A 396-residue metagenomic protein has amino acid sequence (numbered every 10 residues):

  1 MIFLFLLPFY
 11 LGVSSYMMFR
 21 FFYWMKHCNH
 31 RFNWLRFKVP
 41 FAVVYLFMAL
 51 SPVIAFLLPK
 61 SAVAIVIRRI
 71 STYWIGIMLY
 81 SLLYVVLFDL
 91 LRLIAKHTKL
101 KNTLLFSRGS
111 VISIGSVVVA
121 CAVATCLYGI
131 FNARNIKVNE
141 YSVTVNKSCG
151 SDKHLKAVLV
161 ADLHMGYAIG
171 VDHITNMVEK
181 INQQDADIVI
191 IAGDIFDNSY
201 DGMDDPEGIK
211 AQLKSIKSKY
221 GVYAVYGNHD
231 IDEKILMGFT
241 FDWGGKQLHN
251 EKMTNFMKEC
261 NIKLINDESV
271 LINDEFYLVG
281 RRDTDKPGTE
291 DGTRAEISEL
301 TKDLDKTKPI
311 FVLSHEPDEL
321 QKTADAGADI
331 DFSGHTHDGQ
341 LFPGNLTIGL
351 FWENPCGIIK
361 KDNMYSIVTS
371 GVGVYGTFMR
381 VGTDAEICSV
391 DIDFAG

Functional and structural regions predicted by a protein language model:
M1-R134: Non-catalytic terminal accessory segments
I65-R69, V143, N176-E179: Short amphipathic alpha-helical coupling elements at transmembrane boundaries
A133-S148, I181: Alpha-helical transmembrane signal-anchor/signal-peptide segments
K147-G396: Soluble catalytic domains of enzymes that build or remodel membrane lipids, polysaccharides, and related
